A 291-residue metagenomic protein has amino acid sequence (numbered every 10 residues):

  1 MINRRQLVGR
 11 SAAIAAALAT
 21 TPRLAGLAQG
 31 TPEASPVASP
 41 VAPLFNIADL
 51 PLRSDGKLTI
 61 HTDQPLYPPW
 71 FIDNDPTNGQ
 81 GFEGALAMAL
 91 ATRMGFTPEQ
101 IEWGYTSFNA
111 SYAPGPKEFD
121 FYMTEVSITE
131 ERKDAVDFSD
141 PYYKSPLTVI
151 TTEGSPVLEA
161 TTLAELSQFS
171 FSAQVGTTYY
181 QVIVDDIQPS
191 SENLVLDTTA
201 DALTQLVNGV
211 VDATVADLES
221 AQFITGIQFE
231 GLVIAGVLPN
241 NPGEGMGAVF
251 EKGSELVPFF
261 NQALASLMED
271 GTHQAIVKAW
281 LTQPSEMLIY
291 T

Functional and structural regions predicted by a protein language model:
Q6-L27: N-terminal export signals
V37-A42, G84-R93, S155, T177 (+1 more regions): Extended ligand-binding regions for polar small-molecule ligands
V41-M123: Extracytoplasmic small-molecule ligand-binding "clamshell" domains of the periplasmic binding protein/Venus flytrap
A42, A48, T178-L194, V233-I234 (+1 more regions): Ligand-binding clefts/hinges and TM-proximal coupling segments of bilobed small-molecule sensing domains
I60, P65-Y67, T77-R93, V126-S127 (+3 more regions): Bilobed "Venus flytrap"/periplasmic-binding protein-like clamshell domains and structurally analogous long
Q64, K144-T151, L218-Q222, G226-A265 (+1 more regions): Periplasmic-binding protein-like
Q100-E165: Acidic, polar ligand-binding/catalytic clefts
A110, V126-A135, V184-D185, V207 (+1 more regions): A ligand-binding cleft/hinge motif common to bilobed small-molecule-binding domains
